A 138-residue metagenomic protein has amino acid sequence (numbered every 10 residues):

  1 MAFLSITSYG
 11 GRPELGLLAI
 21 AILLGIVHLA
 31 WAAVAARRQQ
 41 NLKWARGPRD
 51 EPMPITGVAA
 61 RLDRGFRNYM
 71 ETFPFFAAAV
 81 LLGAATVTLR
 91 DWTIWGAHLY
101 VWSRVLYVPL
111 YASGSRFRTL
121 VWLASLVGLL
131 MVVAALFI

Functional and structural regions predicted by a protein language model:
M1-G11: Short, strongly hydrophobic alpha-helical membrane anchors
Y9-P48: N-terminal signal-anchor transmembrane alpha helix
L23, F66, H98-W102, L120 (+1 more regions): Hydrophobic residues within alpha-helical transmembrane segments of multi-pass solute transporters/permease subunits
L24, R67-L81: Core segments of transmembrane alpha-helices that mediate helix-helix packing or line hydrophobic substrate/ligand
L24-L29, S103, Y107, L129: Alpha-helical transmembrane segments of multipass membrane proteins
T88-L99: Structural signature of hydrophobic alpha-helical transmembrane segments
V105-V127: Interfacial loop-to-transmembrane junctions
L130-I138: Juxtamembrane boundary at the C-terminal end of a transmembrane helix
